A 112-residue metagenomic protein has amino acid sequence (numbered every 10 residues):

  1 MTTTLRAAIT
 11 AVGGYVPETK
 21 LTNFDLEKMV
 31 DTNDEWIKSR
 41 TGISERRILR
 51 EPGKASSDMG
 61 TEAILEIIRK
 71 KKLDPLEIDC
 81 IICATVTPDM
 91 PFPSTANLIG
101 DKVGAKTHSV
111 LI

Functional and structural regions predicted by a protein language model:
M1-D79: Conserved active-site "lid/cap" helical segment
G13, T85-V86: Short, well-ordered turn and helix-capping elements at secondary-structure junctions
K38-S57, V86-I112: Conserved catalytic cysteine-centered active-site region of acyl-thioester-dependent Claisen-condensing enzymes
D79-T85: Short glycine-rich or small-residue beta-strand-to-loop segments that form or flank ligand, phosphate, metal/Fe-S
